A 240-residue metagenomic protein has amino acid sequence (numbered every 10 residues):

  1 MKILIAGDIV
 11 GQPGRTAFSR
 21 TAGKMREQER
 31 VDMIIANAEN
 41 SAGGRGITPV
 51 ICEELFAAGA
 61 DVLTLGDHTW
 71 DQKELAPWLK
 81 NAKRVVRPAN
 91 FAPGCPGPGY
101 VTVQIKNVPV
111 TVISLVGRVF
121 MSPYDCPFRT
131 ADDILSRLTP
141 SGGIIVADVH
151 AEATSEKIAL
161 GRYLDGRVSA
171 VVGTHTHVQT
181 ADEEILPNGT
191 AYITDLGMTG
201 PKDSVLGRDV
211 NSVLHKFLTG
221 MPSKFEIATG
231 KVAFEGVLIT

Functional and structural regions predicted by a protein language model:
M1-T240: Acidic, metal/ion-coordinating pockets
